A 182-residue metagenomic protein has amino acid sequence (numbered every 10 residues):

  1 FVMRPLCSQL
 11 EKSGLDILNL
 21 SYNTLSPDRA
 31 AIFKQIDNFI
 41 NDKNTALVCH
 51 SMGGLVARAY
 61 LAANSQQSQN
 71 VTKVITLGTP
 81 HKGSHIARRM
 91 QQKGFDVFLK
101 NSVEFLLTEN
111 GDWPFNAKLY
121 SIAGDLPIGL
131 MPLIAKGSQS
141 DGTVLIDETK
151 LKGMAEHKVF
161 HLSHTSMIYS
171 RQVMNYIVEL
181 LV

Functional and structural regions predicted by a protein language model:
F1, P5, Q9-L20, L25-A117 (+1 more regions): Serine-dependent carboxylesterase/thioesterase catalytic core of lipase-like alpha/beta-hydrolase/SGNH enzymes
P114-V182: C-terminal catalytic-base region of ester-bond hydrolases, centering on the histidine of the charge-relay
